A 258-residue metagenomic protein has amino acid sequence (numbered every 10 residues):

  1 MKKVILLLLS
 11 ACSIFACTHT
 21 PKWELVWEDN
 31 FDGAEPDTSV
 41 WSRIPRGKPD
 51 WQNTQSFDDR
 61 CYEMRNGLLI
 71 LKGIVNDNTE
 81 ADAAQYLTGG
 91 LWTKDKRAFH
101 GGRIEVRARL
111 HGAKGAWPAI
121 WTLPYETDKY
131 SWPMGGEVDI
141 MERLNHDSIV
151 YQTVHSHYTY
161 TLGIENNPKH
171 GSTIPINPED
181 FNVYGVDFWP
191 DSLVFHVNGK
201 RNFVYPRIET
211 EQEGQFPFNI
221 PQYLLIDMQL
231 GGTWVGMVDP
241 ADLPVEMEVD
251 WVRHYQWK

Functional and structural regions predicted by a protein language model:
M1-P21: Bacterial Sec-dependent N-terminal signal peptides
T18-K258: GH16 jelly-roll
